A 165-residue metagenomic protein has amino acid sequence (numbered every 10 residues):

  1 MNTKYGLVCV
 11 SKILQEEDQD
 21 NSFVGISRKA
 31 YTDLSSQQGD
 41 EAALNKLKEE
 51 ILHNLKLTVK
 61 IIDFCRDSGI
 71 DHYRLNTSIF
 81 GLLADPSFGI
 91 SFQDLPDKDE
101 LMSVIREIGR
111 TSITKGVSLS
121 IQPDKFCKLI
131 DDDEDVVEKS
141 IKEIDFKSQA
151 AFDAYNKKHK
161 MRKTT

Functional and structural regions predicted by a protein language model:
M1-S118, C127-I130, D135-I141, D145-S148 (+1 more regions): Alpha/beta catalytic barrel-like cores
Q122: Conserved, mostly hydrophobic/aromatic
F152-K160: Alpha-helix termini
R162-T165: Short, intrinsically disordered, charge-balanced linker/junction segments flanking boundaries in proteins
